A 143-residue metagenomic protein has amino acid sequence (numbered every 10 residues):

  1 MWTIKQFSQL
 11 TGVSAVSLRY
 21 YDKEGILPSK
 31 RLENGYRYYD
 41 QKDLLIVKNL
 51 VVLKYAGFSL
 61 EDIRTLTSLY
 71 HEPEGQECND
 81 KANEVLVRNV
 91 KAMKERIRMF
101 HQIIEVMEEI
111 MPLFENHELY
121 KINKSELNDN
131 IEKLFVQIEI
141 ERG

Functional and structural regions predicted by a protein language model:
T3-Q9, Q41-G143: Arg/Lys-rich, alpha-helical DNA-contact motif
F7, S14-S17: Short glycine/proline-centered loop/turn elements that form peptide/ligand docking sites
L10, E24: Residues within the alpha-helical elements of helix-turn-helix
V16-R19, E61: Key DNA-contact positions within bacterial/archaeal DNA-binding proteins
L18-Y21, L50: Conserved hydrophobic/aromatic packing and binding residues within compact polymer-binding modules
L27-N34: Beta-hairpin "wing" of winged helix-turn-helix
G35-Q41: Minor-groove-contacting beta-hairpin "wing" of winged helix-turn-helix DNA-binding domains
